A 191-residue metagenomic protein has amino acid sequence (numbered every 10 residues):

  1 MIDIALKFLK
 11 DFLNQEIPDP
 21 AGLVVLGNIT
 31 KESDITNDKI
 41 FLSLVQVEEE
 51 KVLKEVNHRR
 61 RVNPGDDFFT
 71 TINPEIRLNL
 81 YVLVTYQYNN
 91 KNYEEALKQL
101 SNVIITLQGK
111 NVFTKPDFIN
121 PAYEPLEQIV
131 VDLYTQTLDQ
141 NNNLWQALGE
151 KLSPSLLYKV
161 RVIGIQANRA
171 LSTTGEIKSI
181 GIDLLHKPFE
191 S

Functional and structural regions predicted by a protein language model:
M1-R60, P121: Small/polar-rich, solvent-exposed N-terminal microdomains that initiate assembly or binding
D11, Q15, S101-F113: Short, intrinsically disordered, mixed-charge
Q46-E48, V82-N90, L107-Q108, V160-Q166: Beta-strand elements of well-folded, non-transmembrane domains
V56-R60, E94-N102, F118-A122: "Short basic amphipathic alpha-helical interaction patches in structured regions
P64-I72, N111, T173-S191: Short, cationic low-complexity segments
F69-I76, N92, A147-G149: Short, solvent-exposed beta-strand/turn "edge" segments of beta-rich domains on protein surfaces
I72-Y88, S101, P154-V162: Oligomerization/assembly interface segments of phage tail-like spikes and tubes
K98, Q108-I165: Acidic-leaning, charged glycine-interspersed low-complexity segments
